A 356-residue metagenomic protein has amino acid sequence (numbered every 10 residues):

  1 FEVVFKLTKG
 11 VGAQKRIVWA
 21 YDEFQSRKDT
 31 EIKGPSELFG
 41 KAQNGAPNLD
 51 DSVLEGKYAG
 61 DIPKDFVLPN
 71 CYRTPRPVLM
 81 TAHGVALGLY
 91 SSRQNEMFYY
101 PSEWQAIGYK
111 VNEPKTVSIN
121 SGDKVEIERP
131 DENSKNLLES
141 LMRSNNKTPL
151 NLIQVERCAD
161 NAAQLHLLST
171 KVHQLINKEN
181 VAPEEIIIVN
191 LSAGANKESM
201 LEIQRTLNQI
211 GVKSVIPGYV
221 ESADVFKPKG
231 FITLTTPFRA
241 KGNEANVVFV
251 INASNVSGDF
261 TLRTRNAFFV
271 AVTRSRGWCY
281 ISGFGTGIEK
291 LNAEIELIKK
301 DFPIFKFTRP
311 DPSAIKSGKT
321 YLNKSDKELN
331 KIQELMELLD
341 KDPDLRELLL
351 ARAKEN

Functional and structural regions predicted by a protein language model:
F1-V270, R274, W278-E355: Conserved helicase motor core of SF1/SF2 NTP-dependent helicases
